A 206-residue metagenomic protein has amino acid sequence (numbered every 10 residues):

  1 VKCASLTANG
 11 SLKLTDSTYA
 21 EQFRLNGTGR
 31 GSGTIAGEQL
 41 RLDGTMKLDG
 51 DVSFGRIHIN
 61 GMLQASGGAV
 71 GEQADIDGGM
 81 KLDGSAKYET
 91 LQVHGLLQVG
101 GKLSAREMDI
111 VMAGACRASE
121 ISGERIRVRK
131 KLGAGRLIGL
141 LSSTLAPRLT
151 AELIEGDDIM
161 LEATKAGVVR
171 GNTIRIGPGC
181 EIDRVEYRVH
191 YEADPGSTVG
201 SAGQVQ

Functional and structural regions predicted by a protein language model:
V1-Q206: Extended beta-solenoid/beta-helix repeat architectures
